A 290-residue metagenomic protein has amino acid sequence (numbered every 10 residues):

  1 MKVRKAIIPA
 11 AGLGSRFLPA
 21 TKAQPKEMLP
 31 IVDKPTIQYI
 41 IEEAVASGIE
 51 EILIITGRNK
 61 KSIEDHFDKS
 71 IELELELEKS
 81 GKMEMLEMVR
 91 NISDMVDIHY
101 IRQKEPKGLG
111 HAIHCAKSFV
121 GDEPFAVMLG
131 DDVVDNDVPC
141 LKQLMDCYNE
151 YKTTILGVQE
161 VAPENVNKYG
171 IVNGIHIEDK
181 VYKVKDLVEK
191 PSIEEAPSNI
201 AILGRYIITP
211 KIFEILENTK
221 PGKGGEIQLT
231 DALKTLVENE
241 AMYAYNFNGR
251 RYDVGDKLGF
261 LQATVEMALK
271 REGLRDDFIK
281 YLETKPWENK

Functional and structural regions predicted by a protein language model:
M1-I8, R16, K34-P124, D135: Conserved N-terminal catalytic core of the sugar/cofactor nucleotidyltransferase
V3, P124, G174, K180-K183 (+1 more regions): Conserved alpha/beta core of the MobA/IspD/sugar-nucleotide pyrophosphorylase nucleotidyltransferase superfamily
L13, D132: Active-site metal-binding loops of divalent metal-dependent hydrolases
A23-Q38: Short catalytic helix/loop segments, enriched in acidic residues and glycine and frequently bearing histidine
A46, D68, E72, S118-G121 (+6 more regions): Generic secondary-structure signature for well-ordered alpha-helical cores
M128-G130: Active-site acidic Asp-centered loop
D135-E214, T219, K223: Conserved core of the sugar-phosphate nucleotidyltransferase
